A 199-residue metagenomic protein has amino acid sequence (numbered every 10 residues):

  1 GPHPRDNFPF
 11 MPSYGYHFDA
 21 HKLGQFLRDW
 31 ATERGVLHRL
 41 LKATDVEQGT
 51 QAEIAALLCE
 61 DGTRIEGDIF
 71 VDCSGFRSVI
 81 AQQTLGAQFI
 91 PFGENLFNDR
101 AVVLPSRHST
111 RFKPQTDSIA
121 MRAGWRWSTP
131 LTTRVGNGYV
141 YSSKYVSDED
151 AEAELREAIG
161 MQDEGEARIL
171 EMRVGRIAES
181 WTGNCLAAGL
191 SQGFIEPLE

Functional and structural regions predicted by a protein language model:
G1: Dinucleotide-binding Rossmann-like beta1-alpha1 core, especially the glycine-rich loop that anchors the ADP
R5-G160: Predominantly flavin-linked oxidoreductase catalytic cores and closely associated redox partners
T132, Y141-E199: FAD/FMN-dependent oxidoreductases across multiple families
